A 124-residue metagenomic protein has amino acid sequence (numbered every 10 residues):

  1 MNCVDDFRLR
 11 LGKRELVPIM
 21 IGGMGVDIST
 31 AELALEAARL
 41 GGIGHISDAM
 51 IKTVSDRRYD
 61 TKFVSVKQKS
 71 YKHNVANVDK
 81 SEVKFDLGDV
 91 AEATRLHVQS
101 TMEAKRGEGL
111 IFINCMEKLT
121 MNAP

Functional and structural regions predicted by a protein language model:
M1-P124: Active-site entrance/lid segments in N-terminal catalytic domains of soluble metabolic enzymes
